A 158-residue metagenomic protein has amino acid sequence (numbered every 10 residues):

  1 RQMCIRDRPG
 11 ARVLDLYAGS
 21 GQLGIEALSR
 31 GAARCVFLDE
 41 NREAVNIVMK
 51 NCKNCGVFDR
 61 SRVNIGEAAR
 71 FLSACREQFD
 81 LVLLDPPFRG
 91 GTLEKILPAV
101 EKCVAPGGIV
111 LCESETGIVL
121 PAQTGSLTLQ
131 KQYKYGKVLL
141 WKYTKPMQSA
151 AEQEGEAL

Functional and structural regions predicted by a protein language model:
Q2, R6-L158: Class I S-adenosyl-L-methionine-dependent methyltransferase catalytic core
